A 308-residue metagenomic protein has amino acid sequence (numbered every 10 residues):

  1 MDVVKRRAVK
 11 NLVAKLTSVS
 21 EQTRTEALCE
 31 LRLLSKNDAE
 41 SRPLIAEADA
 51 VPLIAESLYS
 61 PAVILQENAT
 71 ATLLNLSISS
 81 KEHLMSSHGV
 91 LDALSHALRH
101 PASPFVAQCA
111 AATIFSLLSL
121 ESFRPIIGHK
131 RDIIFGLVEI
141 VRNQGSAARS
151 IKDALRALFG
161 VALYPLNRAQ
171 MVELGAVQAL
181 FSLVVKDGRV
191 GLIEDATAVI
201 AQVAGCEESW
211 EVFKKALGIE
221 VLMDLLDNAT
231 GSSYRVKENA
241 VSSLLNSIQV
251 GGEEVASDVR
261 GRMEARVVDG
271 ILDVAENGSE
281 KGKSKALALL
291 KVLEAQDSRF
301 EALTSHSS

Functional and structural regions predicted by a protein language model:
M1-V4, S308: Eukaryotic N-terminal low-complexity, Ser/Thr- and Lys/Arg-rich leader segments that predominantly function as
V3, R7-H83: Eukaryote-specific detector of the first structured module of a protein
V4, A8, E40, D49-L53 (+9 more regions): Structural recognition of alpha-solenoid helical scaffolds
N11-V13, L53-A55, V90-L98, G136-V141 (+4 more regions): Buried hydrophobic core positions in alpha-solenoid tandem helical repeats
V19-L33, P61-S77, S87, R99-L118 (+11 more regions): Alpha-helical solenoid repeats of the armadillo/HEAT superfamily in eukaryotic scaffolding/adaptor proteins
R42, A55, K81-M85, S95 (+5 more regions): The feature encodes a structural signal of leucine-rich repeats
